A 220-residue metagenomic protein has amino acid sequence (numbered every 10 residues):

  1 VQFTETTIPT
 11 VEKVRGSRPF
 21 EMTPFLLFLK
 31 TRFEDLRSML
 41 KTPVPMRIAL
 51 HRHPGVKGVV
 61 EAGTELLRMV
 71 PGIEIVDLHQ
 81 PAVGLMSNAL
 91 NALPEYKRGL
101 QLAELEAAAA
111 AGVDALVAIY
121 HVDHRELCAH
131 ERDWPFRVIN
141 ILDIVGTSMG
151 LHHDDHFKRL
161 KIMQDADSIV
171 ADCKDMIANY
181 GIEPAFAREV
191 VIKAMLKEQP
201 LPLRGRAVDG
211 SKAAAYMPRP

Functional and structural regions predicted by a protein language model:
V1-P220: Iron-sulfur cluster-binding electron-transfer modules in prokaryotic oxidoreductases
